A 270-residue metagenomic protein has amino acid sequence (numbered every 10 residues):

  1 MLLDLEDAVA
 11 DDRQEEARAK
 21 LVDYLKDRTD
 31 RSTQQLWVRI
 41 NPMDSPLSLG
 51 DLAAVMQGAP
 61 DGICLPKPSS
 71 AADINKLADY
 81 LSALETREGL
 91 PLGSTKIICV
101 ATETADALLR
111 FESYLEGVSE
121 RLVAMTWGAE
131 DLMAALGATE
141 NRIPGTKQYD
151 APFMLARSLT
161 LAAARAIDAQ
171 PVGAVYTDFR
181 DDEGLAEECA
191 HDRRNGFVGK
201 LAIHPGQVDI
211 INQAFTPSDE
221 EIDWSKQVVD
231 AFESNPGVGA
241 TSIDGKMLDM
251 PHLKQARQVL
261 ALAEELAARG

Functional and structural regions predicted by a protein language model:
M1-G270: Expand to "…catalyze enediolate/carbanion chemistry for C-C bond making/breaking, isomerization, decarboxylation
